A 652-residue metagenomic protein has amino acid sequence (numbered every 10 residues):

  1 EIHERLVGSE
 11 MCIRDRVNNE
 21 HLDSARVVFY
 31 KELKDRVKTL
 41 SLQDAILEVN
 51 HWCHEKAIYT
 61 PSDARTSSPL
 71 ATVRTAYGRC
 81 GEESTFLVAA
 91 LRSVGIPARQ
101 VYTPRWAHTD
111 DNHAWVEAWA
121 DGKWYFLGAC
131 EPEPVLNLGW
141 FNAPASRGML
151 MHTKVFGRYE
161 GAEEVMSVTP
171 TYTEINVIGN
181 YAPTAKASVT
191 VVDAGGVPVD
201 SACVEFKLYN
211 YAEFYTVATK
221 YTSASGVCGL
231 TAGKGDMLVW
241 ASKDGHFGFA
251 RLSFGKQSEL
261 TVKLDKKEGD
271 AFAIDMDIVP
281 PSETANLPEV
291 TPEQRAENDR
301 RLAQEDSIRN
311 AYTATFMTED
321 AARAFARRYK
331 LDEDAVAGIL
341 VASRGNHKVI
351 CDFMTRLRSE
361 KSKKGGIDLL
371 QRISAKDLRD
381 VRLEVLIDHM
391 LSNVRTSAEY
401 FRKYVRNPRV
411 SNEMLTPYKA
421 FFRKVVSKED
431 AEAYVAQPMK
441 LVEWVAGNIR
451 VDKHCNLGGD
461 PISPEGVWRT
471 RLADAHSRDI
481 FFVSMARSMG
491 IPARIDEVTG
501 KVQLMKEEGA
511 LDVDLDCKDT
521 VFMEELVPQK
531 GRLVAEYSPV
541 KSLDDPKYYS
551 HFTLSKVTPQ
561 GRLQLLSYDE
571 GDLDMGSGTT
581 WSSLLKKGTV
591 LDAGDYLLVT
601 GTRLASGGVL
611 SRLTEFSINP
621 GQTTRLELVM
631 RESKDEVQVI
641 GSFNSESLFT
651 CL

Functional and structural regions predicted by a protein language model:
I2-G8: Single conserved hydrophobic/aromatic residue that forms the stacking wall/gate of nucleotide- or nucleobase-binding
M11-C12: Active-site loops and adjacent core secondary-structure elements that bind or stabilize anionic groups
D35-L40, A45-H51, T60-L70, T75-S167 (+7 more regions): Hydrophobic/aromatic-rich core segments of domains that either
D121, G226-V239, K243-H246, L252-S258 (+4 more regions): Short Pro-Gly-centered beta-turn/loop motif in secreted/extracellular proteins
A185-G196, G226, G531-D544, K556 (+1 more regions): A short, amphipathic beta-strand motif
A202-Y221, T291-P292, E297, S307 (+1 more regions): Short amphipathic beta-strand segments in non-cytosolic proteins
G245-K267, R603-S633: Structured interaction patches on ligand/partner-binding surfaces of diverse proteins
D265-A324, S538-V540, E627-C651: Compositionally biased low-complexity segments at domain edges in trafficked proteins and select soluble regulators
